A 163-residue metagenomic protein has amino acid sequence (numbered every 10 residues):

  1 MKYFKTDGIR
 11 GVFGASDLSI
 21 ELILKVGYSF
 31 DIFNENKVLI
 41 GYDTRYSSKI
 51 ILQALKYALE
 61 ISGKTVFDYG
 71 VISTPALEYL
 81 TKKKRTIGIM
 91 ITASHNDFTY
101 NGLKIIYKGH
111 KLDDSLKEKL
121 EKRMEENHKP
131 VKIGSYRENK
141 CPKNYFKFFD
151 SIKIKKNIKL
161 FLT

Functional and structural regions predicted by a protein language model:
M1-D17: N-terminal amphipathic/basic leader segments beginning at the initiator methionine
I9, D43-R45, K108: Short strand-loop junctions, especially beta-strand C-caps/beta-turns that link beta-sheets to coils or alpha-helices
V12, L103-T163: Gly/Ser/Thr-enriched, mixed-charge loops and adjacent short helices that form phosphate/oxyanion-binding elements
S19-G27, S73, E138-F146: Phosphate/oxyanion-binding active-site loops and adjacent basic polyanion-contact surfaces
I20-Y28, I32-F33, Y42-I50, K155-T163: Glycine-rich phosphate/diphosphate-binding loop of Rossmann-like nucleotide-binding domains
S29, A54, A58, I152: Rossmann-fold NAD(P)-dependent oxidoreductase module
I32-K37, K82-T86, I154-N157: Short glycine/proline-enriched coil/turn segments at helix->beta-strand junctions
V38-Y100: N-terminal small/polar loop signature for handling phosphorylated ligands or for N-terminal nucleophile
